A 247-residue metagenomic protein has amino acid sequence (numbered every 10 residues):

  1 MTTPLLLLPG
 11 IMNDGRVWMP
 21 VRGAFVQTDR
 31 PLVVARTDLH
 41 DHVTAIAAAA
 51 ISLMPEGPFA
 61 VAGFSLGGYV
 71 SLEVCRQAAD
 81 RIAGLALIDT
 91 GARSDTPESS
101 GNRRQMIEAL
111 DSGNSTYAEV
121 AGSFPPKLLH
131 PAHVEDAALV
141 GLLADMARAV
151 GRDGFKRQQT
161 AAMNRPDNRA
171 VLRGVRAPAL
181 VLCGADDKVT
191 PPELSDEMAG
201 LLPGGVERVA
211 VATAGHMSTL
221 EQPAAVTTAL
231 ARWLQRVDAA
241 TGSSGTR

Functional and structural regions predicted by a protein language model:
T2, I11-A62, E73-Q77, T228 (+2 more regions): Active-site loop/oxyanion-hole signature of alpha/beta-hydrolase fold enzymes
L8-G10, F64, C183: The conserved beta1-alpha1 loop
R76-Q77, R81-Y117, A121: Flexible "cap/lid" loop of the alpha/beta hydrolase fold
D95-E98, S115-G174: Conserved alpha/beta-hydrolase catalytic His-Asp/Glu region
V175, V181-C183, D187: Short beta-strand/loop motif that positions the catalytic acidic residue of the alpha/beta-hydrolase fold
A177, P191-A199: Short alpha-helix in the alpha/beta-hydrolase fold that links the catalytic acid
G200-H216: Catalytic histidine neighborhood in serine/cysteine hydrolases with alpha/beta-hydrolase-type architecture
A214-T227: Catalytic histidine-centered segment of alpha/beta-hydrolase-like enzymes
